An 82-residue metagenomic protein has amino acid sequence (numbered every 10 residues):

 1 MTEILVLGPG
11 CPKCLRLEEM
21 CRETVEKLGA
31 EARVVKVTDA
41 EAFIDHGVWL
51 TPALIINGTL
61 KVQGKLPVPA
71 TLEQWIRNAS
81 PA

Functional and structural regions predicted by a protein language model:
M1-V25: Local sequence-structure signature of Cys/Sec-based thiol-disulfide redox active-site neighborhoods
T2, C14, E31-A32, Q74: Ubiquitin-like/PB1-type beta-grasp interaction modules and other compact soluble beta-rich domains
R16-E31, L60, G64: Iron-sulfur (Fe-S) cluster-binding segments and ferredoxin-like electron-carrier domains, especially [2Fe-2S]
A30-A40: Thiol-based oxidoreductase modules, predominantly thioredoxin-like and allied folds used for disulfide exchange
G47-I55: Structural micro-motif
G58-A82: Non-catalytic, surface beta->alpha helical segment in thiol-disulfide oxidoreductase systems
